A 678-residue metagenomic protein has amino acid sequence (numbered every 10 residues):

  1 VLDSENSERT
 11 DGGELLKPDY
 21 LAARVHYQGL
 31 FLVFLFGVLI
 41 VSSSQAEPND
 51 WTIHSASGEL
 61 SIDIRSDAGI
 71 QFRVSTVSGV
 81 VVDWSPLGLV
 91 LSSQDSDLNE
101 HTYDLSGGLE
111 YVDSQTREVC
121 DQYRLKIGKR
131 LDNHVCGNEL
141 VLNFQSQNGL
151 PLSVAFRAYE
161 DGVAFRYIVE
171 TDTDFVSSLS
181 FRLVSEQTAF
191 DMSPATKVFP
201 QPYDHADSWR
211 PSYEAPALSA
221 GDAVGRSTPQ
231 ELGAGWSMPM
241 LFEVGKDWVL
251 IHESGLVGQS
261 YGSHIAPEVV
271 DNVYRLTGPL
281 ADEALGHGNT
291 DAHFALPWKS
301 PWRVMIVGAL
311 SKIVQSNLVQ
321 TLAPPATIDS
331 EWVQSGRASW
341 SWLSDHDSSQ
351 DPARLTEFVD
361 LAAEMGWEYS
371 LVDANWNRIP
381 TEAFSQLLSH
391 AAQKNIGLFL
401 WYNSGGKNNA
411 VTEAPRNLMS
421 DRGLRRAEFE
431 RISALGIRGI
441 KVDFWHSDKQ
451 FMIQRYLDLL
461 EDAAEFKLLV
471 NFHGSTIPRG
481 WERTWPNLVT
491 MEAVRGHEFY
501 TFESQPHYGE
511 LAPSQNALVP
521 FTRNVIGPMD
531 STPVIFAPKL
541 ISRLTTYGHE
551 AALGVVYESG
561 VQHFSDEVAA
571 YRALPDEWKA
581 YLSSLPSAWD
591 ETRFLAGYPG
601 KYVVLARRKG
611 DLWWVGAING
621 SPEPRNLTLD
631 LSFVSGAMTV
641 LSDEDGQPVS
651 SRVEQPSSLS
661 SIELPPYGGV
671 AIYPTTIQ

Functional and structural regions predicted by a protein language model:
G29-I40: Bacterial N-terminal signal peptides
N49-V319, A637, Q647-S650: N-terminal accessory beta-strand-rich subdomains and adjacent acidic, glycine-rich linkers that precede catalytic cores
L131-H134, S584-L605: Edge strands and adjacent loops of beta-rich recognition modules
A295-M365, Y369: An acidic-aromatic substrate-binding cleft motif
L371-T546: Aromatic- and carboxylate-enriched substrate-binding clefts and catalytic-loop regions of carbohydrate-active enzymes
G548, A552-T592: Catalytic cores of secreted or luminal carbohydrate-active enzymes
Y598-V634, Y667-Y673: Carbohydrate-binding surface patches
V653-Q678: C-terminal beta-strand-rich structural cap/linker in extracellular carbohydrate-active enzymes
